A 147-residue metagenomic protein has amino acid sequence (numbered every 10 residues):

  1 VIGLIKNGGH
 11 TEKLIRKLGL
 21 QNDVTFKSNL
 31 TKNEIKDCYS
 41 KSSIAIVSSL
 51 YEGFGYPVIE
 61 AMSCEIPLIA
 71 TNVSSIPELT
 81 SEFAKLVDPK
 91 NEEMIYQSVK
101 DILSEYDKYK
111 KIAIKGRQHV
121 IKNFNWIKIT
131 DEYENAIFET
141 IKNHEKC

Functional and structural regions predicted by a protein language model:
G9-N33: Nucleotide-activated donor-binding/catalytic signature segment of Leloir-type glycosyltransferases, i.e., the conserved
D37-S42: Short alpha-helical donor nucleotide-sugar binding micro-motif in glycosyltransferases
A45-I46: A short hydrophobic beta-strand element within the catalytic core of glycosyltransferases that build diverse glycans
L50: Aromatic "clamp/platform" in nucleotide-sugar-dependent glycosyltransferases that forms part of the donor/acceptor
G55-V58, I76: Short glycine/serine-rich donor-binding loops of glycosyltransferases
V58, P67-A70: Short hydrophobic beta-strand element within catalytic cores of glycosyltransferases and related nucleotide-activated
K85-E93, D101-Y106: Conserved acidic donor-binding segment of nucleotide-sugar-dependent glycosyltransferases
D101, K108-N123, I129-N135: A short, well-ordered alpha-helix in the C-terminal region of glycosyltransferases
